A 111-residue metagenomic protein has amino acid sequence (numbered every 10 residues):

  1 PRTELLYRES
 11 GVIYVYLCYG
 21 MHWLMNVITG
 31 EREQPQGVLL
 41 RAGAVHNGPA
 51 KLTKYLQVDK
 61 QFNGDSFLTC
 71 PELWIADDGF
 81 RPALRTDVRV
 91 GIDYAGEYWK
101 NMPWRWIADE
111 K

Functional and structural regions predicted by a protein language model:
P1-K111: Conserved, well-structured core segments that form or line functional sites
